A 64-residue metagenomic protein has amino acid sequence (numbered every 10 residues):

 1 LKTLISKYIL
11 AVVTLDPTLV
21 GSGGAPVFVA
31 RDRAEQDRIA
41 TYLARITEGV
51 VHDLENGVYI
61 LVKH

Functional and structural regions predicted by a protein language model:
L1-E48: N-terminal non-globular leader segments, chiefly Sec-dependent signal peptides
T47-H64: Short, compact, well-ordered microdomains
